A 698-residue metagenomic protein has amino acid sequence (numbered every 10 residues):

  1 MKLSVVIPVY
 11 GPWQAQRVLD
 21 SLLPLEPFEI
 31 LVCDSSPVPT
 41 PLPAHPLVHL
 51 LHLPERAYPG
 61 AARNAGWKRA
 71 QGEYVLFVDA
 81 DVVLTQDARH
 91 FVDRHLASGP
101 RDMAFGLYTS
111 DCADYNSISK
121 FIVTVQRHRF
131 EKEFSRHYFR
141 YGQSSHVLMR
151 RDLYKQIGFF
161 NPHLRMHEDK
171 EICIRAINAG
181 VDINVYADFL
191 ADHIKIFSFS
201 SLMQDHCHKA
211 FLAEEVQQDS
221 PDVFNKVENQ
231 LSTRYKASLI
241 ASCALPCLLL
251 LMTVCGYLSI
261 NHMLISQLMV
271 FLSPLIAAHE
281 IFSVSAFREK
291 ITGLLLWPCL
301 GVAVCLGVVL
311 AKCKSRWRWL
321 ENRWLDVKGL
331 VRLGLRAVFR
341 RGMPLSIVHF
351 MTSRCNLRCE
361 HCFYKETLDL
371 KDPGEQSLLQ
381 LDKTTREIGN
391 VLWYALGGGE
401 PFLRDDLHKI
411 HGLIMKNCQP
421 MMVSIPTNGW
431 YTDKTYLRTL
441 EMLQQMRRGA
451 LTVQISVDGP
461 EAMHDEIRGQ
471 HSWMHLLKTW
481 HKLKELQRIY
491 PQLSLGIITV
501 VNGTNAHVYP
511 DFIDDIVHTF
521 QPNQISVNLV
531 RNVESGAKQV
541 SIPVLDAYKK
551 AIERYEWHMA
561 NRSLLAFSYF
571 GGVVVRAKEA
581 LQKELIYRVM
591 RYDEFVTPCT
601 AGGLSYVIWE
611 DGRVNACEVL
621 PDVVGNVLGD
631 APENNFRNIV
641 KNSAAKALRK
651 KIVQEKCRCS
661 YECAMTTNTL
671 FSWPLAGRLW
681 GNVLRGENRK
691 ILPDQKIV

Functional and structural regions predicted by a protein language model:
G11-P24: Short, well-formed alpha-helical segments that are part of the catalytic scaffolds of diverse glycosyltransferases
L53-A70: Glycine-rich, basic loop-to-helix element that forms the pyrophosphate-binding segment of sugar-nucleotide handling
V75: Short aromatic/hydrophobic "clamp" motif used to bind/position activated sugar donors
D87-I118: Conserved donor NDP-sugar-binding/catalytic core segment of glycosyltransferases
S110, F130-M149, R165, E171 (+1 more regions): A recurrent flexible, glycine/aromatic-enriched loop bordering the glycosyltransferase active site that acts as
H163-M166, E171-V227: Catalytic donor/gating beta->alpha subdomain of glycosyltransferases that bind UDP-sugars
W324-L451, P543, A547, S672 (+1 more regions): Conserved alpha-helical substructure of the radical SAM core
Q445-R448, T452-A601, S605-N615, V619-G629 (+2 more regions): Radical SAM enzyme [4Fe-4S]-AdoMet core and its adjacent flexible, acidic and glycine-rich loops/tails across
